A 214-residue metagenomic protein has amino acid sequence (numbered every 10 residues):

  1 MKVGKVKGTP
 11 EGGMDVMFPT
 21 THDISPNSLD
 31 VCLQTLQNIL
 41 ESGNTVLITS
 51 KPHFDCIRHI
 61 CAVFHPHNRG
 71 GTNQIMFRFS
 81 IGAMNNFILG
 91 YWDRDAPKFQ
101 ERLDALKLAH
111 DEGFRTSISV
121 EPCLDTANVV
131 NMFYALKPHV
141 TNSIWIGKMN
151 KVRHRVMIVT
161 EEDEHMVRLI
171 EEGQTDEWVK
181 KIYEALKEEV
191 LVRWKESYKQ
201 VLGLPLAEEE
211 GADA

Functional and structural regions predicted by a protein language model:
K2-A185: Conserved AdoMet/S-adenosylmethionine-binding subsite of the radical SAM
E177-A214: C-terminal accessory regions of radical SAM enzymes
